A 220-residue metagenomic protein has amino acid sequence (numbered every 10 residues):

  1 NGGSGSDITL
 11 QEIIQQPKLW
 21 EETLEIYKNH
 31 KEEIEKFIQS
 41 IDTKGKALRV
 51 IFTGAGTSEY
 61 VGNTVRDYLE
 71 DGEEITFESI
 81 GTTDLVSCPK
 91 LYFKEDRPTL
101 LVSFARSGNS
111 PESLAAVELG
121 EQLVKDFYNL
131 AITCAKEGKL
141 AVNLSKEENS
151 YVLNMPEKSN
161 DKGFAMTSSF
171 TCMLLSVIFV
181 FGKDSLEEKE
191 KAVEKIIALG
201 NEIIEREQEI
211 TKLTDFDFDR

Functional and structural regions predicted by a protein language model:
N1-G45, D161-E205: Cofactor-/ligand-binding subdomain signature composed of acidic, glycine-rich, tryptophan-containing flexible loops
E32-E33, I80-V86, R206-E207: Short gly/ser/thr-rich secondary-structure transition/capping motifs
K36-S40, P89-K90, I210-T214: Generic recognition of flexible, low-complexity loop/linker segments
T43-I196: Glycine-rich phosphate-binding loops that contact phosphosugars or nucleotide phosphates
E74, T214-R220: Acidic catalytic cores of enzymes that act on phosphate-bearing nucleotides/polynucleotides
L153-S159, E202-K212: Active-site glycine-rich loop that binds ribose-phosphate moieties when present
